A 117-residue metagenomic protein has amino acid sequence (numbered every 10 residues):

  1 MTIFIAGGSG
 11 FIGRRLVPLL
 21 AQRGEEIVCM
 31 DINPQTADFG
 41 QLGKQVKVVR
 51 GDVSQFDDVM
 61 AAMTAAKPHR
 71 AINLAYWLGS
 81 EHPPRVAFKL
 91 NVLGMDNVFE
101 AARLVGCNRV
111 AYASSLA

Functional and structural regions predicted by a protein language model:
I3-R23: N-terminal Rossmann NAD(P)H-binding glycine-rich loop of SDR-like oxidoreductase domains
E25-T36: Conserved glycine-rich Rossmann-like NAD(P)H-binding loop of the short-chain dehydrogenase/reductase
L42-Q55: Rossmann-fold cofactor-recognition segment
V53-L90: NAD(P)H-binding glycine-rich loop region in Rossmannoid oxidoreductase-like domains and their noncatalytic homologs
N73, L93, N97-A117: Conserved Rossmann-fold NAD(P)-dependent oxidoreductase catalytic core, especially the SDR/UDP-sugar
